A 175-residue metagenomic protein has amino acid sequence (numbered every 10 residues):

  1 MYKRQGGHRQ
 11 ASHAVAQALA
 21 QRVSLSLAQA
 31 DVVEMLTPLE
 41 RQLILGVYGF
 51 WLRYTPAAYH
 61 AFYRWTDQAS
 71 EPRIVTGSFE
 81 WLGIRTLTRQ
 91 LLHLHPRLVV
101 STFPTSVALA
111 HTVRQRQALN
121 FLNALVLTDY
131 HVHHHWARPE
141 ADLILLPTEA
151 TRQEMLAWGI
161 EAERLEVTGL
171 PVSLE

Functional and structural regions predicted by a protein language model:
M1-Y2: Conserved small/polar residues in nucleotide/adenosyl-binding loops
H8, L36, V107-L109, H133-H134 (+1 more regions): Short, well-ordered alpha-helical microsegments
A14-L94: Conserved N-terminal ligand/cofactor-binding loop architecture of enzyme catalytic domains
A20-L25, Q115-N120, G159-I160: Short helix-capping segments at alpha-helix termini
L91, H134-L143: A conserved, positively charged/aromatic
R97-L98, L143: Structural motif
L98-F103, V107, H111-D129: Active-site proximal beta-strand in glycosyltransferases
D142-E175: A nucleotide-sugar donor-handling region in carbohydrate enzymes
